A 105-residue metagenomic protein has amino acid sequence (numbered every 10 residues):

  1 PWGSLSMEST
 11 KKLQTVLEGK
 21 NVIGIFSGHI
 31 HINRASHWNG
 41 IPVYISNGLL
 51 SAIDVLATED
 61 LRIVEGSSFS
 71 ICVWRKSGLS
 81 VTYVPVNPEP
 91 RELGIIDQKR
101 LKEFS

Functional and structural regions predicted by a protein language model:
P1-I23, A52, L93-G94: Active-site-proximal segments of metal-dependent phosphoesterases and phosphodiesterases across multiple
V16, N33-S105: Binuclear metal-dependent phosphoesterase catalytic core
I23-N33: Histidine-centered catalytic micro-motifs
